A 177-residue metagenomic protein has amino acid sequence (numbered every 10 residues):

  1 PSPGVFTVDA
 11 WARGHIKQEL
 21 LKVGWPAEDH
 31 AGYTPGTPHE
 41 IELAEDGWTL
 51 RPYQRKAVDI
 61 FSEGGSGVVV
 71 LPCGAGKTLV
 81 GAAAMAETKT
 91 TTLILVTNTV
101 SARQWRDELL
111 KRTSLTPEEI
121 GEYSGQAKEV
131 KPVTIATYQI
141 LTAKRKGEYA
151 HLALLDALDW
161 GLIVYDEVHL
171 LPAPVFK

Functional and structural regions predicted by a protein language model:
P1-T37: Interdomain "pre-motor" coupling segment immediately N-terminal to P-loop NTPase/helicase cores
P35-V70: Conserved pre-motif I regulatory segment
E63-T88: Walker A/P-loop
V69, I94, T134-A136, I163: Hydrophobic positions in the central parallel beta-sheet of the AAA+
T91-N98: Conserved RecA-like ASCE P-loop NTPase motor core of nucleic-acid helicases/translocases
T99-Q126: Conserved helix-turn-beta segment of the N-terminal RecA-like "Helicase ATP-binding" lobe in SF1/SF2 helicases
S124-T134: Conserved motor-coupling elements within RecA-like helicase/translocase cores
Q139-L141, E148-K177: SF2 helicase catalytic motif II
